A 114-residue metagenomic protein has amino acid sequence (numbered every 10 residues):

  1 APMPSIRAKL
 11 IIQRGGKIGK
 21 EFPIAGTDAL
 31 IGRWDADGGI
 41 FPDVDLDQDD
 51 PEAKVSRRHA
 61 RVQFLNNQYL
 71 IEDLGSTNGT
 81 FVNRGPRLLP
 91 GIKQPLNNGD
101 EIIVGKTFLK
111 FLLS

Functional and structural regions predicted by a protein language model:
A1-A53, P95, L113-S114: Intrinsically disordered, low-complexity acidic Ser/Thr-rich regulatory segments
L10, I31, H59-V62, Q68-E72 (+2 more regions): Short hydrophobic/aromatic patches on the structural cores and recognition surfaces of FHA
G16, D37, L65-N67, S76: Short strand-connecting beta-turns/loops that link adjacent beta-strands
P23, R61-Q63, E72, P95 (+1 more regions): Well-ordered beta-strand positions
I31, G75, F81-S114: C-terminal boundary/linker segments immediately following FHA domains
